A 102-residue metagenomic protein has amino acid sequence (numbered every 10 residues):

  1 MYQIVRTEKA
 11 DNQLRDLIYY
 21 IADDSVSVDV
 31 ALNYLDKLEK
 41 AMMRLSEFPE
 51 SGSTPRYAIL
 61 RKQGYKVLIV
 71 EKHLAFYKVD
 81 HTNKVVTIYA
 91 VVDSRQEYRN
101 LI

Functional and structural regions predicted by a protein language model:
M1-K37: Arg/Lys-rich, positively charged N-terminal/basic patches that mediate binding to nucleic acids
V5, N33-M42, K62, V67-I69: PIN-domain endoribonuclease scaffold, especially VapC-family toxins
Q13-D16, I59, N100: Acidic/proline-rich low-complexity IDRs
S25, V70-L74, K78-I102: Enriched for short, Lys/Arg-rich terminal
G52-H81: Basic/aromatic recognition patch in beta-strand/loop cores that engages polyanionic ligands
